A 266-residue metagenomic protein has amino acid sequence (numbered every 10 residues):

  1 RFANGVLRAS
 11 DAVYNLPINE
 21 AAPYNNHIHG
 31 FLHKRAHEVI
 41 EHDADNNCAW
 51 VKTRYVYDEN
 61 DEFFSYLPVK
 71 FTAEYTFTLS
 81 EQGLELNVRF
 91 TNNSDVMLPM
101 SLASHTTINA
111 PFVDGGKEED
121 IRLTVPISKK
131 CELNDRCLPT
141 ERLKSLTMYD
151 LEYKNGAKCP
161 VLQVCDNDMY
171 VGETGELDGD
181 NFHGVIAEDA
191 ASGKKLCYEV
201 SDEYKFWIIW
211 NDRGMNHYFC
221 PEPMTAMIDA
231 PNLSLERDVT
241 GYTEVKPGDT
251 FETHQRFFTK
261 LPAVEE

Functional and structural regions predicted by a protein language model:
R1-R8, E236-R237, Y242: Short acidic, Pro/Gly- and aromatic-enriched capping/linker segments at domain boundaries
R8-V13, I40-V51, T78-G83, F112 (+3 more regions): A short, structured loop/turn motif at beta-sheet edges
I18-E81: Extended, loop-rich substrate-binding clefts of extracytoplasmic carbohydrate-active enzymes
Y55-T106, P111-V113: Acidic, contiguous internal or C-terminal segments within carbohydrate-active enzymes that form a structured patch used
Y57-E62, Y66-L67, E118-E119, P126-R136 (+1 more regions): Surface-exposed, gly/pro-biased binding rims or lids
M97, T107-S201: Active-site/ligand-binding surface loops and adjacent short beta/alpha elements that line catalytic pockets across
K194-E266: Active-site pocket scaffolds in enzymes
